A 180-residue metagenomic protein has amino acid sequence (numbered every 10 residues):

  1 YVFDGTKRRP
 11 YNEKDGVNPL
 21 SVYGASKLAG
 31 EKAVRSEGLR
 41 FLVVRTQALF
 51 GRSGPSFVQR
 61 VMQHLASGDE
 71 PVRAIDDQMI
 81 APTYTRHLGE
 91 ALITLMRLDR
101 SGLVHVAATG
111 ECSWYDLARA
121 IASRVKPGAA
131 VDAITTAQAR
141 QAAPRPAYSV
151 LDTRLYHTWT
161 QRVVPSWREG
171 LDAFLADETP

Functional and structural regions predicted by a protein language model:
Y1-V44, L49: Catalytic helix-loop patch of NAD(P)-dependent Rossmann-fold dehydrogenases
Y11, A48, F57, S101 (+2 more regions): Tryptophan-centric aromatic hotspots in well-structured domains and transmembrane helices
K14, S21, I80-T83, C112 (+2 more regions): Residue-level signal for the nucleotide or nucleotide-sugar donor/cofactor binding architecture
S26-K27, G54, A81, W114 (+1 more regions): Conserved donor sugar-nucleotide recognition element shared by glycan-biosynthetic enzymes
K32-I80, R86-H87, I93: NAD(P)-dependent short-chain dehydrogenase/reductase
A74-M79, V104-C112, W159: Glycine-rich Rossmann NAD(P)(H)-binding loop
A91, L98-A143, A147: Mid/C-terminal beta-alpha module of Rossmann-like enzyme folds, strongest in SDR-family dehydrogenases/epimerases
S113-R119, I134-P180: Conserved C-terminal active-site "lid" loop/helix of NAD(P)H-dependent oxidoreductases that clamps the redox cofactor
